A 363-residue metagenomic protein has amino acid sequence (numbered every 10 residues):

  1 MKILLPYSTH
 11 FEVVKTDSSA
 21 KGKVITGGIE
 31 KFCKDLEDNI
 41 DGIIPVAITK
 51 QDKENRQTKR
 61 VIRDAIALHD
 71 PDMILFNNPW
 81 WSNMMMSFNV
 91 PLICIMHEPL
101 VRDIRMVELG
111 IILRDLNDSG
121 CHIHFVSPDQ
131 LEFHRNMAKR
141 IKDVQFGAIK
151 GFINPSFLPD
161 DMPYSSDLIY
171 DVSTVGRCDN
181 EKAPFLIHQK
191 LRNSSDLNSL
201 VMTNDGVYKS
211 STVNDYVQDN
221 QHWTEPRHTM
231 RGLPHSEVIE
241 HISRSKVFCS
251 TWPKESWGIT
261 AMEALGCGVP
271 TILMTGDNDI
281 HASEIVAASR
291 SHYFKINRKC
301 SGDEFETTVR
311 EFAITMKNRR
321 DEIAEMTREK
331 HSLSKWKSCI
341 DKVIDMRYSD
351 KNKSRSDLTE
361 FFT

Functional and structural regions predicted by a protein language model:
G28-K31, L36, K299-E304, I314-T363: A charged, aromatic-enriched C-terminal amphipathic alpha-helix characteristic of glycosyltransferases across folds
M73-N78, M85-M106, H122-F125: Active-site proximal beta-strand in glycosyltransferases
I104-F146: A short, active-site helix/loop in glycosyltransferases that binds the activated sugar's phosphate group
P163-K182, H188-L200: Conserved donor-binding/catalytic core segment of Leloir-type glycosyltransferases
T212-L233, I239: Nucleotide-activated donor-binding/catalytic signature segment of Leloir-type glycosyltransferases, i.e., the conserved
I239-S245: Short alpha-helical donor nucleotide-sugar binding micro-motif in glycosyltransferases
P253: Aromatic "clamp/platform" in nucleotide-sugar-dependent glycosyltransferases that forms part of the donor/acceptor
P270-I280: Short hydrophobic beta-strand element within catalytic cores of glycosyltransferases and related nucleotide-activated
